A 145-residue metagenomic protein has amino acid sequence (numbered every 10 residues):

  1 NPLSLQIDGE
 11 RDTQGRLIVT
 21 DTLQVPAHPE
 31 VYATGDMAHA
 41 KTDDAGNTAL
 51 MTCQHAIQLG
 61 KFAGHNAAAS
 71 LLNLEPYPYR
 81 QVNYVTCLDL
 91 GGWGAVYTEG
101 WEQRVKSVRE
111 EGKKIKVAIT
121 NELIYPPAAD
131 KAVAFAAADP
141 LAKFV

Functional and structural regions predicted by a protein language model:
N1-Q58: FAD-site-proximal beta/loop scaffold in flavoenzymes
G15, G35, G60, N73 (+1 more regions): Glycine-centered flexibility sites
A38, N47, L74, Y79-Q81 (+1 more regions): SDR active-site lid
Q54-Q81: Internal hydrophobic alpha-helix adjacent to the cofactor/substrate pocket in enzyme cavities
Y84: Acidic/histidine-enriched alpha-helical segments
G92-V145: C-terminal auxiliary extensions adjacent to catalytic cores
